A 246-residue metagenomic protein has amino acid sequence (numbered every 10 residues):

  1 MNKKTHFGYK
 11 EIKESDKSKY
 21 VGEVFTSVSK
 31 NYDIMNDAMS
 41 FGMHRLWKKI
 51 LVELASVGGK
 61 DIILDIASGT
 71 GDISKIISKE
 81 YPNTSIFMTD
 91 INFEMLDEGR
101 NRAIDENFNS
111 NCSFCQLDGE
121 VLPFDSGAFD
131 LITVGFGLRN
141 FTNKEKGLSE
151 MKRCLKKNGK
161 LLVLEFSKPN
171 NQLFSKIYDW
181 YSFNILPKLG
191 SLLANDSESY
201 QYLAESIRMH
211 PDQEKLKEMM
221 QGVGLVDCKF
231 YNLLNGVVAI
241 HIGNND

Functional and structural regions predicted by a protein language model:
M1-G22: N-terminal auxiliary segments of SAM/dcSAM-dependent transferases
Y20, L164-M219, V223, K229: C-terminal alpha-helical "lid/dimerization" subdomain adjacent to the S-adenosyl-L-methionine
N31-I34, F41-D61, I76: Conserved alpha-helix/loop element of class I SAM-dependent methyltransferases that forms part of the SAM/SAH-binding
Y32, I132-T133: Hydrophobic beta-strand segment of the Class I
I62-V121: Class I SAM-dependent methyltransferase SAM/SAH-binding core
E120-L131: A short acidic, Gly/Pro-enriched loop at the edge of an enzyme's catalytic core that lines a small-molecule cofactor
E145-K157: A short glycine-rich, Lys/Arg-flanked "PGG" loop and its adjoining helix->strand segment in the class I
G224-D246: Core SAM-dependent methyltransferase catalytic element
